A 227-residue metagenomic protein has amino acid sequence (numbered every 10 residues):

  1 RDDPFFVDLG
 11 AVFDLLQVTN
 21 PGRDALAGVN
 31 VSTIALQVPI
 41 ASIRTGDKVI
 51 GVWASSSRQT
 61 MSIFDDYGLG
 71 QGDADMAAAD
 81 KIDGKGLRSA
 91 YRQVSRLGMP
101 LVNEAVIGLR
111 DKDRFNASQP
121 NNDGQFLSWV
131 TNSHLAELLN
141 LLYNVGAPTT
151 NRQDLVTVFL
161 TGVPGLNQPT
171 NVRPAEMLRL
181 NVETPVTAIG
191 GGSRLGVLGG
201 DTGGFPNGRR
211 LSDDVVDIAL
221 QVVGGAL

Functional and structural regions predicted by a protein language model:
R1-L227: Surface-exposed extracytoplasmic segments
